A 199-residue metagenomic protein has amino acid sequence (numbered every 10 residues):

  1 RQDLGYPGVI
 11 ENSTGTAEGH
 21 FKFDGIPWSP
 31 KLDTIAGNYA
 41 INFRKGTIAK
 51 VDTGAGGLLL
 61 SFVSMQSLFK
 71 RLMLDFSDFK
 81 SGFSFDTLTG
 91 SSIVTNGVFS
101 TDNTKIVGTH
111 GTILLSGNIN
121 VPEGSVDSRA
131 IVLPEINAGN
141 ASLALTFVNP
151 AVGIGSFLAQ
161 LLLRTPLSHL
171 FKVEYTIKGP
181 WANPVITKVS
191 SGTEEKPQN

Functional and structural regions predicted by a protein language model:
Q2-V132, F171-E194, Q198-N199: Solvent-exposed beta-strand/coil patches in large extracellular/periplasmic or lumenal scaffold regions
A17, T146-P150: Hydrophobic membrane-spanning alpha-helices of multi-pass integral membrane proteins
R129, A144-F147: Aromatic sugar-binding interfaces of carbohydrate-active proteins
E135-A144: Short aromatic-acidic-glycine turn motif
N149-P150, A159-R164: C-terminal structured domain segments
L158-A159, I177: Glycine-rich, flexible loop/turn motifs
P166-S168: TPR/TPR-like (Sel1-like) alpha-helical repeat modules
